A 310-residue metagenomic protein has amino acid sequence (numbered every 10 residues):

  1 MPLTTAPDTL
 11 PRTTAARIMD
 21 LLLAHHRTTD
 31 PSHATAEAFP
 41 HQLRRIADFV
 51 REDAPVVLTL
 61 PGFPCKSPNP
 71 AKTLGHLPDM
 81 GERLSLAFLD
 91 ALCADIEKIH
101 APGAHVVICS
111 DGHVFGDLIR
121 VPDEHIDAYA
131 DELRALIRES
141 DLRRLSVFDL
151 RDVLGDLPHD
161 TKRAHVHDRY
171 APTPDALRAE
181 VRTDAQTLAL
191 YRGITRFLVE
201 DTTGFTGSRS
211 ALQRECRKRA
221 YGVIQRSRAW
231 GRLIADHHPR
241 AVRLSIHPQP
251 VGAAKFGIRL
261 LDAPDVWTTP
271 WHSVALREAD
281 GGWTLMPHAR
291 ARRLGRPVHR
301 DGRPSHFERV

Functional and structural regions predicted by a protein language model:
M1-A36, L233, T284-V310: Intrinsic-disorder-driven secretion/translocation and chaperone-binding regions of pathogen effectors and toxins
A6-L86: N-terminal regions that are enriched for targeting/export leaders and immediately downstream pro/stem segments
L21, R45, F88-D95, E132 (+1 more regions): Charge-rich, solvent-exposed alpha-helical interaction surfaces
A47-P55, E97-G103, H238: Flexible, charged surface loops at secondary-structure boundaries
E52-A71, V107-G116, V147-G155: Short loop/turn segments at strand-loop or loop-helix junctions that form parts of catalytic or ligand-binding pockets
M80-A101: Histidine-anchored nucleotide/phosphate-binding helix
G112-D262: A substrate-binding/cap region within the structured catalytic cores of diverse enzymes
I234-V310: Long, compositionally biased intrinsically disordered regions
